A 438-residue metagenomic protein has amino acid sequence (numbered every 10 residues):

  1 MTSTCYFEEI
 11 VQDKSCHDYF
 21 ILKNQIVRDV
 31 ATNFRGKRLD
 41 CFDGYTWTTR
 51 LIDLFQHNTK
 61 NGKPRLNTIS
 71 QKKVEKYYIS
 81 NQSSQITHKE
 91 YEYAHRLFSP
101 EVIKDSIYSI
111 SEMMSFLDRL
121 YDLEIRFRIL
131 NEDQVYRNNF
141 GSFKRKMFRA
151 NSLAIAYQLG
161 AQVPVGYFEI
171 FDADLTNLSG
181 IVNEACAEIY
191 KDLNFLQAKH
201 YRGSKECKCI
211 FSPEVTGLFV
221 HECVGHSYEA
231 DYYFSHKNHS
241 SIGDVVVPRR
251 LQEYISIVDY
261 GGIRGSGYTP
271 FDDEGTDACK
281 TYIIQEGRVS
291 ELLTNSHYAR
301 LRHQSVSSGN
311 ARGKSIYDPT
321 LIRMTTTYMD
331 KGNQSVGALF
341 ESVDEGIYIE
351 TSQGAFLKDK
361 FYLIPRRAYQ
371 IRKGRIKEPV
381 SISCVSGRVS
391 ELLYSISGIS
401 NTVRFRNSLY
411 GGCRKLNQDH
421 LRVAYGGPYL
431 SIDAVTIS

Functional and structural regions predicted by a protein language model:
M1-T269, T276-C279, Q285-R288, K373-R375 (+1 more regions): Active-site bordering "gate/hinge" segments that shape substrate access to catalytic or cofactor-binding pockets
I242-S438: Dual-mode signal for accessory low-complexity, basic/Gly-rich regions
